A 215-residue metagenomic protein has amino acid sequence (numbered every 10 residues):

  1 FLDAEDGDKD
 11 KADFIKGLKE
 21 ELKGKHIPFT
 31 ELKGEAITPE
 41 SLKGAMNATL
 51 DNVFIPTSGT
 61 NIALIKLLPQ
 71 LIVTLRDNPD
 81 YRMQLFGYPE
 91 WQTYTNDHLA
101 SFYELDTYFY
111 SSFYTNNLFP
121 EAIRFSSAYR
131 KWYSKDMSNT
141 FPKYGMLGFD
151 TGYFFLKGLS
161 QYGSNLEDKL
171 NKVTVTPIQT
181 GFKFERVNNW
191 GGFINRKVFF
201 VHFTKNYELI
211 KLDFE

Functional and structural regions predicted by a protein language model:
F1-E215: Extracytosolic ligand-binding ectodomains
